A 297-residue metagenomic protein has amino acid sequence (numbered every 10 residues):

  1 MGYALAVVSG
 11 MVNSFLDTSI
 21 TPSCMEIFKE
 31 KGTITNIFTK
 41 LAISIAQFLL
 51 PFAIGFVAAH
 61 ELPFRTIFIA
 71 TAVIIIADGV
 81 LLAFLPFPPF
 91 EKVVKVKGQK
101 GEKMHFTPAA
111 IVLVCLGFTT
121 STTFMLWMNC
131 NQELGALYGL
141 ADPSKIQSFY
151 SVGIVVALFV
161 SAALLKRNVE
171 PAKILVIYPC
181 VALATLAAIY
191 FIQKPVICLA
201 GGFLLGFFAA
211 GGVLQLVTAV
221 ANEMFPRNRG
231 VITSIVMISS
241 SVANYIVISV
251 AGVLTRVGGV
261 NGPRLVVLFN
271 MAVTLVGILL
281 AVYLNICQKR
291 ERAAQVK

Functional and structural regions predicted by a protein language model:
L5-L41: Cytoplasmic helix-loop-helix junction between adjacent transmembrane helices in 12-TM secondary transporters
F15-F28, G211-F225: Intracellular juxtamembrane helix-capping segments at the cytosolic ends of symmetry-related transmembrane helices
E30, T35-F87: Helix-loop-helix hairpin linking two adjacent transmembrane segments in secondary transporters
T66-F84, L265-N285: Symmetry-related core transmembrane helices of the 12-TM Major Facilitator Superfamily/SLC fold
F106-V156: Extracytoplasmic gate region of multi-pass secondary transporters
L158-E170, T255: Helix-to-loop junctions at the C-terminal end of transmembrane segments in multipass secondary transporters
K173-A188: Structural signature of the two symmetry-related core transmembrane helices
M224-G259: A late C-terminal transmembrane helix in Major Facilitator Superfamily
